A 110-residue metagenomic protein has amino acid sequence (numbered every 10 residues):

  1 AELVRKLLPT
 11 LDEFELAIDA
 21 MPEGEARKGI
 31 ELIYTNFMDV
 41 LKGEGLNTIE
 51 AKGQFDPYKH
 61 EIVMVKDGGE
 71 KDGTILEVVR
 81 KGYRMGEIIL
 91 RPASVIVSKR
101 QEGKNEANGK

Functional and structural regions predicted by a protein language model:
A1-P9: Charge-rich, N-proximal long alpha-helical rod segments
E13-K110: Structured alpha/beta interaction-core segments
